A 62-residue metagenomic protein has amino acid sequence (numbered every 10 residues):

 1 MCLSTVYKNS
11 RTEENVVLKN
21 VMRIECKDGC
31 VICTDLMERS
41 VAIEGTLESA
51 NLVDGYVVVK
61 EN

Functional and structural regions predicted by a protein language model:
C2, V6-N62: Compact, glycine-rich, soluble single-domain proteins
